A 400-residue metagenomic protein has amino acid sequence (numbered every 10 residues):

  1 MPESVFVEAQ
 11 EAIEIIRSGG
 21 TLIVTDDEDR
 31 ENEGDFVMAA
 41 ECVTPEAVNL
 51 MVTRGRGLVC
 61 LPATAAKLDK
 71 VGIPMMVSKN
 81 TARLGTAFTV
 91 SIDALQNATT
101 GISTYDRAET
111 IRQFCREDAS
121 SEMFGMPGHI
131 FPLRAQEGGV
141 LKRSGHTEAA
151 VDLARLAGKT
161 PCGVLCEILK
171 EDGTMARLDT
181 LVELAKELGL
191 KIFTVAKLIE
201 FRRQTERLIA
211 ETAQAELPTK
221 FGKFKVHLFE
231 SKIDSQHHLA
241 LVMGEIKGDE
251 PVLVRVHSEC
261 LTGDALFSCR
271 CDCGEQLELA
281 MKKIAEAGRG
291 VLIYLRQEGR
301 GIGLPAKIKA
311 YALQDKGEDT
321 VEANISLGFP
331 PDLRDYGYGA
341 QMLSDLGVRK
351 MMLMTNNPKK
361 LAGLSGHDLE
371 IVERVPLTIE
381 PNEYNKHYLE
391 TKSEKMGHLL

Functional and structural regions predicted by a protein language model:
M1-L400: Catalytic domains of riboflavin
